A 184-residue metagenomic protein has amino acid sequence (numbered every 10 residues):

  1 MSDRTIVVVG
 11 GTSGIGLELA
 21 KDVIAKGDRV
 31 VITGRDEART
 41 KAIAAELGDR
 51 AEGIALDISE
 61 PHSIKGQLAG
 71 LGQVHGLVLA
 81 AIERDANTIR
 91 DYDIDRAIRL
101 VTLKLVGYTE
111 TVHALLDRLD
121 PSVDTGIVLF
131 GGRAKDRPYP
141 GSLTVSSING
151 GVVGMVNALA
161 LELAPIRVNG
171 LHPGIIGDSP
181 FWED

Functional and structural regions predicted by a protein language model:
V9, V74-E83, L129, N169-G170: Rossmann-fold scaffold of SDR-type NAD(P)-dependent oxidoreductases
T12, A20: N-terminal Rossmann NAD(P)H-binding glycine-rich loop of SDR-like oxidoreductase domains
K26-A42: Conserved glycine-rich Rossmann-like NAD(P)H-binding loop of the short-chain dehydrogenase/reductase
E46-H62: Rossmann-fold cofactor-recognition segment
S59-Q73: Conserved Rossmann-fold cofactor-binding substructure of NAD(P)-dependent oxidoreductases
L79-I98: Conserved mid-core segment of classical short-chain dehydrogenase/reductases
R90-D91, R99-V101, G107-T111, D120-A164 (+1 more regions): Catalytic loop of short-chain dehydrogenase/reductase
I176-D184: A glycine/serine/threonine-rich, flexible loop-to-helix segment that serves as the NAD(P) cofactor-binding "lid"
